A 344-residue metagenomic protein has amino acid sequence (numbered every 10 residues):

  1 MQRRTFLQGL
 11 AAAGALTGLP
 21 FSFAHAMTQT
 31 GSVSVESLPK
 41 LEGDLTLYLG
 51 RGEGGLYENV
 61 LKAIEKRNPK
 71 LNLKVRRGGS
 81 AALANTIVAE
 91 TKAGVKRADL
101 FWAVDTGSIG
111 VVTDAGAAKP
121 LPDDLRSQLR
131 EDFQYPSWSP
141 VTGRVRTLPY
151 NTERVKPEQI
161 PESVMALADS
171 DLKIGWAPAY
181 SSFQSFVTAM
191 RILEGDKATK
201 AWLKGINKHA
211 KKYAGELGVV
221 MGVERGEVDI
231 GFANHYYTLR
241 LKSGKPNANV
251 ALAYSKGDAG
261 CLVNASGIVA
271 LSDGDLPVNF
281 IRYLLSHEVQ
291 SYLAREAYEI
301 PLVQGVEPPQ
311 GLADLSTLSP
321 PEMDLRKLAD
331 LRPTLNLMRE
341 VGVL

Functional and structural regions predicted by a protein language model:
T5-A26: N-terminal export signals
G31-T46, G50-N72: Short, polar/charged alpha-helical segment
L41, T46, G50-E58, G78-A81 (+2 more regions): Extracytoplasmic ligand-binding site segments that recognize negatively charged/polar headgroups
G107-V111, D229-N249: A ligand-binding cleft/hinge motif common to bilobed small-molecule-binding domains
Q128-E131, R144, L203-I206, K212-Y213 (+1 more regions): Periplasmic-binding protein-like
T147-R154, R191-I192, L262-L276, L284 (+1 more regions): A bilobed periplasmic-binding-protein/Venus flytrap-type ligand-binding module shared by bacterial periplasmic
I174-A179, L284-V306: Periplasmic-binding protein-like
P301-L344: An extracytoplasmic/periplasmic, membrane-proximal ligand-sensing/linker region
